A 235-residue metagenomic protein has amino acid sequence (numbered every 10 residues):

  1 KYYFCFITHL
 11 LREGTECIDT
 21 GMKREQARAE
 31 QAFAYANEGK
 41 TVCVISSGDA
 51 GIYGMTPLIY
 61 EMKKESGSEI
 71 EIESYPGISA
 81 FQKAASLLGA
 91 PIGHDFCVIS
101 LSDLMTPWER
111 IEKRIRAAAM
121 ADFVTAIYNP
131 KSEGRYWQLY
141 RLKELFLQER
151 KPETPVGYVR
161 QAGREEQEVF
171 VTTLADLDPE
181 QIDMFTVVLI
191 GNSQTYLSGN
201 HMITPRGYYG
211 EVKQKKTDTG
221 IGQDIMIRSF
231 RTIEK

Functional and structural regions predicted by a protein language model:
K1, S47, L101-D103, N129 (+1 more regions): Cofactor-binding loop segments of dinucleotide-utilizing enzymes, especially the Rossmann-like FAD- and NAD(P)+-binding
K1-C5, D19-A27, I78, C97-M105 (+1 more regions): Short, acidic/turn-prone active-site loops that include or flank metal/cofactor- and phosphate-binding residues
K1-I72, K83, D178, K215-G222 (+1 more regions): Class I S-adenosyl-L-methionine
C17-D19, I72-S74, V98, V156-Y158: Conserved beta-strand scaffold positions in the cores of enzyme catalytic domains, especially in NTP/NDP-utilizing
R24, A50-G51, D103-T106, K131-G134: Glycine-/small-residue-rich active-site loops that bind phosphorylated ligands and cofactors
F33, S86-L88, E112-R116, E144-L147 (+1 more regions): A generic local secondary-structure boundary/capping motif
T41-V42, M120-E234: A contiguous loop/helix-start segment that scaffolds small-molecule binding in enzyme catalytic cores
I52-A121: Class I SAM-dependent methyltransferase SAM-binding "motif I" and its flanking Rossmann-like core
